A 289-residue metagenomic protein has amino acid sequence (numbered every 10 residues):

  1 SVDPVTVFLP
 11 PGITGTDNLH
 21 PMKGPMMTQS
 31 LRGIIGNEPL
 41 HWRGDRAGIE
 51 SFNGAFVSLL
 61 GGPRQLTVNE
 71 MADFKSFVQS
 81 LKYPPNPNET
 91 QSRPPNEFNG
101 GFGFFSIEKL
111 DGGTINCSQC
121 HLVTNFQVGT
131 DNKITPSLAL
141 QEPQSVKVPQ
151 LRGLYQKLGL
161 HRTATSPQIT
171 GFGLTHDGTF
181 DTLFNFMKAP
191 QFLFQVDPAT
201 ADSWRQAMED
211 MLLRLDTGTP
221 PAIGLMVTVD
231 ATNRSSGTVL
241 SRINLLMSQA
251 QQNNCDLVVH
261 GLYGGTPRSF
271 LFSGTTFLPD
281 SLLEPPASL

Functional and structural regions predicted by a protein language model:
S1-L289: Periplasmic c-type cytochrome electron-transfer domains
